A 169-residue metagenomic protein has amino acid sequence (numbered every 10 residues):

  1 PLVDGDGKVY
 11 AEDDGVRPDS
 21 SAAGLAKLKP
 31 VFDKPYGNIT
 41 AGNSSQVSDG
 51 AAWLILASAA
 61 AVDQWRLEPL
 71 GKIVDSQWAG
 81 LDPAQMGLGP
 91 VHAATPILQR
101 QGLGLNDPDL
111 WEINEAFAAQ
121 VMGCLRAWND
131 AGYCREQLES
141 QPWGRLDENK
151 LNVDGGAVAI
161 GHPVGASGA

Functional and structural regions predicted by a protein language model:
P1-Q64, N129-K150: N-terminal extracellular/periplasmic Venus flytrap/periplasmic-binding protein-like
G7-V16, D82-P90, E115-R135, W143-G144 (+1 more regions): Short glycine/threonine-rich loop-to-helix capping motif typified by GTGT followed within a few residues by an Asp-Pro
D14, Y36-A52, V74-R100, I113-E115 (+1 more regions): Active-site pocket-shaping loop/turn-to-helix segments
L28-V31, A61-W65, S76-G80, I97-G104 (+1 more regions): Change "in soluble alpha/beta enzymes" to "in soluble alpha/beta proteins
D63-R66, T95-L110, L138-R145: Phosphate/pyrophosphate-binding loops at sites that engage ATP/ADP/AMP, CoA/4′-phosphopantetheine, polyphosphate
E68-V74: Short helix-loop-beta-strand segments that form the rim/entrance of peptidase-like active sites
L105, P142-A169: Internal helix-turn-beta structural module
